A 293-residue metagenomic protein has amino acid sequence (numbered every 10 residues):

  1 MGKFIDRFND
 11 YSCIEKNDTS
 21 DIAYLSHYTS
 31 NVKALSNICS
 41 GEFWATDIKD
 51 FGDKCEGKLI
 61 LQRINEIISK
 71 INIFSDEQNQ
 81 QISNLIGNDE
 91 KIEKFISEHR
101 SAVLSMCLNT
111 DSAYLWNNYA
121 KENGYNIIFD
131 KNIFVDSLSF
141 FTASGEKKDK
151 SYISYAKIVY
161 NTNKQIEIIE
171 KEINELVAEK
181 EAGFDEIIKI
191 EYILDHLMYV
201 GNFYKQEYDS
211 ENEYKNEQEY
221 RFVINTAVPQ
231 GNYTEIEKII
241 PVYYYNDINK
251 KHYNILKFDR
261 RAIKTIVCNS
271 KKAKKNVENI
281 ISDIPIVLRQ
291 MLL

Functional and structural regions predicted by a protein language model:
M1-L293: Partner-binding and oligomerization surfaces adjacent to conserved cores of proteins that assemble macromolecular
